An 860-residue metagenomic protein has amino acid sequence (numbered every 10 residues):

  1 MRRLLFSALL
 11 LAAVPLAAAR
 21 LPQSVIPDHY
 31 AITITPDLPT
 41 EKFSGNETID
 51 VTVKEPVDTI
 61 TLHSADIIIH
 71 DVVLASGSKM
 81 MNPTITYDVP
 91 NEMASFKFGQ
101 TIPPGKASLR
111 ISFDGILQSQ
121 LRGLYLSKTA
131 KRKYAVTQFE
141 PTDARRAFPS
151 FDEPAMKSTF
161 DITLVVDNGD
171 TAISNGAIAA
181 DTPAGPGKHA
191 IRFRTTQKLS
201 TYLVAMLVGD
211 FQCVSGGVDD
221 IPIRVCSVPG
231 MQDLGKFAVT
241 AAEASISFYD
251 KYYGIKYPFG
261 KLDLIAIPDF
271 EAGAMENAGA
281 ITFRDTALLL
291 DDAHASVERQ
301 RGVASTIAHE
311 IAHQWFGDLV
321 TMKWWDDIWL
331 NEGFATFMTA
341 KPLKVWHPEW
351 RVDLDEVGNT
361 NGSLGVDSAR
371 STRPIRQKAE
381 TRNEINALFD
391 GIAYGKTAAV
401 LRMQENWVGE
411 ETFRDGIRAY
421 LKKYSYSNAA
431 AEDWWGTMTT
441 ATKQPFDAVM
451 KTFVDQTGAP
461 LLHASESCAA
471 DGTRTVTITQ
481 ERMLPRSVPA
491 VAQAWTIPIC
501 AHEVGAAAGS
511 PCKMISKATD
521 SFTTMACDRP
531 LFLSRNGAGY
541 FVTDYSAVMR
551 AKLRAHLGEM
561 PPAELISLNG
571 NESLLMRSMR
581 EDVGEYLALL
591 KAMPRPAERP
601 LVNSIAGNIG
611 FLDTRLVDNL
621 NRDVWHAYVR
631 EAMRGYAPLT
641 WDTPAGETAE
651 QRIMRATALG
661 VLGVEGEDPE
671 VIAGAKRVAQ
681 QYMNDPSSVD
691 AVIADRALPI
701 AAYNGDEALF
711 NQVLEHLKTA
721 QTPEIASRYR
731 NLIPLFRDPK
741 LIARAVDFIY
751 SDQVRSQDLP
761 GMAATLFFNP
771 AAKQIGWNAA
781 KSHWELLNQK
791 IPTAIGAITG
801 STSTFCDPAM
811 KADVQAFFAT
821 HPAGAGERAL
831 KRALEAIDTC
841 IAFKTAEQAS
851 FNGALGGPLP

Functional and structural regions predicted by a protein language model:
L4, A17-S44, T52, H70 (+4 more regions): N-terminal, polar/Ser/Thr-rich
S44-S64: Ligand-binding face of N-terminal immunoglobulin V-set domains in extracellular IgSF glycoproteins
G45, V136-T142, P149-A308, F337-A340 (+5 more regions): Hydrophobic helix-coil surface modules that form long, contiguous segments used for peptide/substrate interaction
E47-V51, F98, G105-S119, F160-N168 (+3 more regions): Short, hydrophobic/aromatic-enriched beta-strand segments in well-ordered soluble domains
V57-N82, A494-V504: Solvent-exposed beta-hairpin/edge-strand motifs
D66-T129, G185-G187, T519-D528: A surface-exposed beta-strand-loop module
I69, F193, P222-E481, P485-P489 (+7 more regions): Hydrophobic alpha-helical and helix-loop surface patches within well-folded domains that function as non-catalytic
N361, S368, T477, V488-A490 (+2 more regions): Long, ordered, helix-rich scaffold segments
